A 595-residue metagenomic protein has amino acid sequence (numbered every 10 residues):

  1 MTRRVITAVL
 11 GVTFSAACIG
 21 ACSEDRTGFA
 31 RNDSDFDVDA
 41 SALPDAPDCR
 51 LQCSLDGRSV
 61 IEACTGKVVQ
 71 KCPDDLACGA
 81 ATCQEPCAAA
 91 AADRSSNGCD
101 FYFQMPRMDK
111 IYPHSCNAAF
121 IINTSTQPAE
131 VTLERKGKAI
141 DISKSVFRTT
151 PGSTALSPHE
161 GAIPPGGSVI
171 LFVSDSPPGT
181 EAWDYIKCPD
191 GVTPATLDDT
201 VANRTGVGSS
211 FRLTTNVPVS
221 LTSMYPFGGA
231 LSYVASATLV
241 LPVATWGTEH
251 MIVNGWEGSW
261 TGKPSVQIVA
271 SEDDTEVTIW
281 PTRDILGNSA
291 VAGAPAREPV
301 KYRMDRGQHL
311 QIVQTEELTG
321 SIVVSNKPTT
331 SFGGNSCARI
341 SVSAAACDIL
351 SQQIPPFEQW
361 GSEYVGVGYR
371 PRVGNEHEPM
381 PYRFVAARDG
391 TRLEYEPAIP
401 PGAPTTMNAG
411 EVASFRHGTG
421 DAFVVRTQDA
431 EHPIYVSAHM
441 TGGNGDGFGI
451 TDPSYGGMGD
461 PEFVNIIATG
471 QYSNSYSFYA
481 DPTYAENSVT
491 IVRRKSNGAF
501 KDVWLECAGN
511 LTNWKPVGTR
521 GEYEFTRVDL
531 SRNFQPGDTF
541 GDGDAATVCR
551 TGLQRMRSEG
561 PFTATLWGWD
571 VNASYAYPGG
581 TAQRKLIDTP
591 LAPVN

Functional and structural regions predicted by a protein language model:
T2-V5, S15-R50: Ser/Thr-rich, Pro/Gly/Ala-heavy low-complexity intrinsically disordered linkers and tails of secreted extracellular
V5, K71-P73, E506, N510: Short, solvent-exposed coil/turn linker segments
T7-L10, A119: Beta-propeller blade repeat segments, especially FG-GAP/WD-type strand-to-loop junctions in 6- to 7-bladed propeller
L10, I19, T27, D39 (+9 more regions): Feature targets compositionally biased, intrinsically disordered low-complexity regions with long contiguous runs
I19-G20, T27-S34, A40, G57 (+4 more regions): A subset of signal/propeptide-processing and intrinsically disordered low-complexity segments in secreted/extracellular
G28-A30, F36-L43, G66, Q104 (+3 more regions): A generic signature of intrinsically disordered, low-complexity regions enriched in glycine/proline and charged/polar
D33-R94: Cysteine-rich, disulfide-bonded extracellular modules and peptides in secreted proteins and receptor ectodomains
L51, Q84-G320, V324-A422, R426-N595: Conserved functional hotspot residues at active sites or interaction interfaces
